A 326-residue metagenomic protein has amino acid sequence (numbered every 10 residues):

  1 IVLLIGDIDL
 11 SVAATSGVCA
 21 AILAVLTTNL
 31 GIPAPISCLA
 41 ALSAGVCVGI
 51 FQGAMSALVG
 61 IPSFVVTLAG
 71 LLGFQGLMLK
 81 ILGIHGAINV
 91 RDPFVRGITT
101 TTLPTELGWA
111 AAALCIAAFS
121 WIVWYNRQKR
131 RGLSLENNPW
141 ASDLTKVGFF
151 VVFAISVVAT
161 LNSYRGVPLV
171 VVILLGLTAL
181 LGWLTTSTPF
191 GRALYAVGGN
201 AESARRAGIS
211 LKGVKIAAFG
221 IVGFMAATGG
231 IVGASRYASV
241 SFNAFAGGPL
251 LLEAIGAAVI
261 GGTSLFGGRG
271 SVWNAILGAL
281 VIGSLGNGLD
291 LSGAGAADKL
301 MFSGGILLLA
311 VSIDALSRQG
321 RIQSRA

Functional and structural regions predicted by a protein language model:
I1-L30, A34, F51-F64, T185 (+4 more regions): Single transmembrane alpha-helix segments in multi-pass membrane proteins
A14-V18, P35-S43, V65-L68, A110-A111 (+5 more regions): Hydrophobic alpha-helical transmembrane segments
G31-L72, G278, I282: Alpha-helical transmembrane segments within multi-pass membrane transporters and channels
G49, F219-G230, R236-M301: Transmembrane alpha-helical segments in multi-pass inner-membrane proteins
L71-T185, V240, A294, I322-A326: Transmembrane helix-bundle core of multi-pass membrane transporters and related energy-transducing complexes
G83-I84, V158-V171, G182-S187, G191 (+1 more regions): Inter-helical junctions in multi-pass inner-membrane proteins, predominant in energy-converting antiporter-like
F119-R130, G229, I276-A326: C-terminal transmembrane helix and the adjacent membrane-cytosol boundary/short C-terminal tail of inner/organellar
Y125-A141, L180-F219: Membrane-helix/interface signature in polytopic inner-membrane proteins
